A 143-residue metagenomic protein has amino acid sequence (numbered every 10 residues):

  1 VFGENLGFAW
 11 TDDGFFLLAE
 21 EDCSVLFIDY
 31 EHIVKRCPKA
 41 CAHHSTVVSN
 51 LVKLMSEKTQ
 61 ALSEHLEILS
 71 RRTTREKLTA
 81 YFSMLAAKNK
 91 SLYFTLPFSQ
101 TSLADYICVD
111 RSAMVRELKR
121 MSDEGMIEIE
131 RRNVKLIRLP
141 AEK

Functional and structural regions predicted by a protein language model:
V1-V52: Cyclic-nucleotide recognition modules
D22, Y30, R71, R75 (+1 more regions): ATP/adenylate-binding site constellation spanning eukaryotic-like Ser/Thr protein kinases, ABC-transporter
E31, S49, K53, E57 (+1 more regions): Internal, well-ordered alpha-helical scaffold/interface segments that support domain packing or protein-protein contacts
R36-H44, L62, L85-S91: Basic, amphipathic alpha-helical hairpins
H43-E67: Long, low-complexity, charged/polar intrinsically disordered regions in eukaryotic proteins
A61-L85: Short alpha-helical segments that sit at the start of domains
K77, S83-K143: Phosphate-/nucleic-acid-contacting segments
